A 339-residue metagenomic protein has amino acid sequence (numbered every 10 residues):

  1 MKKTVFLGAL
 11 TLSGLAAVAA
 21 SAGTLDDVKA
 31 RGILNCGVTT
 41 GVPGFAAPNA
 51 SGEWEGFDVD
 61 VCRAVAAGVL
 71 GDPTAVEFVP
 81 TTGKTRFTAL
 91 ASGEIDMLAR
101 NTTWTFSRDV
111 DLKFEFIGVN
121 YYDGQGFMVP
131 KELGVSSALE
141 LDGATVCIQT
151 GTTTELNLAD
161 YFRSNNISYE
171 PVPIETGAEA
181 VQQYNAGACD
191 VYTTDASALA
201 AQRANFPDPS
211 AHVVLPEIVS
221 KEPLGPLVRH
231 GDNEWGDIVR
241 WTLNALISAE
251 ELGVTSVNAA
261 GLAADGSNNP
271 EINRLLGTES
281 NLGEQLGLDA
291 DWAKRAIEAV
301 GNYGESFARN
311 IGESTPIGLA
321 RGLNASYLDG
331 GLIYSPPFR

Functional and structural regions predicted by a protein language model:
M1-G8: Bacterial N-terminal signal peptides that target proteins for export
G8-A17: Bacterial N-terminal signal peptides
A22-G23, A30-A99, L282, L288-W292 (+3 more regions): Extracytoplasmic small-molecule ligand-binding "clamshell" domains of the periplasmic binding protein/Venus flytrap
D26, V59-A67, T88, S92 (+7 more regions): Solvent-exposed, polar/charged alpha-helical surfaces in well-ordered, non-transmembrane soluble domains, broadly
K29-I33, A66-G71, A91-I95, E132 (+7 more regions): Sec-exported extracytoplasmic/periplasmic mature domains
N35-G44, W54-V69, T103, D123-E179: Bilobed "Venus flytrap"/periplasmic-binding protein-like clamshell domains and structurally analogous long
D60-R63, A67-V69, E132-V135, L139 (+7 more regions): Extended ligand-binding regions for polar small-molecule ligands
R63, A67, G71-E140, S197-I218 (+2 more regions): Acidic, polar ligand-binding/catalytic clefts
